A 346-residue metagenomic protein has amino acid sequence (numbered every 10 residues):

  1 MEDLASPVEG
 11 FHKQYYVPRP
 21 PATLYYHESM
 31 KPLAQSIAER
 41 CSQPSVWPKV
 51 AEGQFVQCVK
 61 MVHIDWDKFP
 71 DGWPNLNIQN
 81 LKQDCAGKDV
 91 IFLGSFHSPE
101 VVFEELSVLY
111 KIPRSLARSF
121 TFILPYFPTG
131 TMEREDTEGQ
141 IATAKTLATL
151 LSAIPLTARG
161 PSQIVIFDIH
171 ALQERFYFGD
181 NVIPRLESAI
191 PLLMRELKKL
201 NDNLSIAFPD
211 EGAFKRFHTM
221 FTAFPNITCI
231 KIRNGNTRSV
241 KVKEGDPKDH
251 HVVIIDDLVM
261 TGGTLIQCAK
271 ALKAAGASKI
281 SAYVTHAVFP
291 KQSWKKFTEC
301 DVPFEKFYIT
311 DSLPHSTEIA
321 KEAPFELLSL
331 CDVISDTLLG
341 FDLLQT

Functional and structural regions predicted by a protein language model:
M1-T346: PRPP-associated nucleotide enzymes
